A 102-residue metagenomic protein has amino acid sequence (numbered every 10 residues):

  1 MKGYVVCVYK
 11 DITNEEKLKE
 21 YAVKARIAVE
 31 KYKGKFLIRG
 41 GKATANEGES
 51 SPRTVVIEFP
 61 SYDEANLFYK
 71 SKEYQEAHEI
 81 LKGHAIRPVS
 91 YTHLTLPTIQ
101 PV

Functional and structural regions predicted by a protein language model:
M1-R53, P60-N66, K70, L94: Short S/T/G/P-rich N-terminal loop/turn motif that feeds into the first structured element of a domain
Q75-K82: C-terminal structural segments of small proteins and small subunits
I86-P88: Short, mixed-charge low-complexity intrinsically disordered segments
T92-T98: Conserved small/polar residues in nucleotide/adenosyl-binding loops
P101: Cationic, low-complexity basic patches in intrinsically disordered or flexible, solvent-exposed regions
